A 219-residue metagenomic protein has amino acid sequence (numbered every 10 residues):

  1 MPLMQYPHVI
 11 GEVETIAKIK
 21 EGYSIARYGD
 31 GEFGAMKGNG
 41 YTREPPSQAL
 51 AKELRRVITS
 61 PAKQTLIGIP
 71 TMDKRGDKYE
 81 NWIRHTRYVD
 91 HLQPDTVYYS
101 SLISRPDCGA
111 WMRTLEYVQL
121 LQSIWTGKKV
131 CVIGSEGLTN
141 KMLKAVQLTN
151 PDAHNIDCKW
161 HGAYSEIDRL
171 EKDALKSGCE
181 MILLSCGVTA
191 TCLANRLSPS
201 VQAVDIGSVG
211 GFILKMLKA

Functional and structural regions predicted by a protein language model:
M1-V146: Electropositive, gly/pro-rich neighborhoods at or near active sites that engage anionic ligands
I25, A153-N155, A203: Conserved beta-strand scaffold positions in the cores of enzyme catalytic domains, especially in NTP/NDP-utilizing
K129, E180-M181: Structural motif
G134, M181-T189, D205: Glycine-rich anion-binding loop/nest that anchors nucleotide
S135-C179: A mid-sequence, solvent-exposed acidic-amphipathic segment
T139-K141, A190-A194: Short, well-ordered alpha-helical microsegments
Q147-L148, A174-L175, A194-D205: Short, surface-exposed basic-aromatic patches at helix termini and helix-loop junctions that form
D157-S165, V201-A219: Short, flexible loop segments at boundaries between secondary-structure elements
